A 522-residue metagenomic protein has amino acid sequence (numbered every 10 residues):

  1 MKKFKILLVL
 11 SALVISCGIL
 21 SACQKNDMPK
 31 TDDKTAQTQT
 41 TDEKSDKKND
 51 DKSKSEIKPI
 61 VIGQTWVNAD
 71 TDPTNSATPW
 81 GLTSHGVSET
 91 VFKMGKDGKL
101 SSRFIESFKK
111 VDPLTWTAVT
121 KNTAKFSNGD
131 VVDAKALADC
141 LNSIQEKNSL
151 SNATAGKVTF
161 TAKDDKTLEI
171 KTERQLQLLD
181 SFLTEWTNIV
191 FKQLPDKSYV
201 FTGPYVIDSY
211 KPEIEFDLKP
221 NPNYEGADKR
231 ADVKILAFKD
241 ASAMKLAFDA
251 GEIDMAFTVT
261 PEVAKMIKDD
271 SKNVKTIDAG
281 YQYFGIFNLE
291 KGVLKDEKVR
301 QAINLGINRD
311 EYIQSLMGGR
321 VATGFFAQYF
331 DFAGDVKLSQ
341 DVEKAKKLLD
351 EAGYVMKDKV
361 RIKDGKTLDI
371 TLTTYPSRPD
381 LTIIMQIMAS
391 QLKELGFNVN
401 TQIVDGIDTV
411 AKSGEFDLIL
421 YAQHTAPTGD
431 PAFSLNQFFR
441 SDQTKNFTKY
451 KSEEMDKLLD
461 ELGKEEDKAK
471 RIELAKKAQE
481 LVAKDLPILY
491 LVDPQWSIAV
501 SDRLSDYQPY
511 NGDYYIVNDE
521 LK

Functional and structural regions predicted by a protein language model:
G63-V111, V200, G512-Y514: N-terminal lobe/hinge region of extracytoplasmic solute-binding protein
T78, L176-D228, D232, S242-A243 (+2 more regions): Gly/Pro-rich hinge or "lid" segments in bacterial periplasmic/extracellular proteins
E106-N148: Aromatic- and charge-enriched surface segment that lines or borders ligand/interaction sites
K109, P113, L150-Q193: Surface-exposed binding/hinge segments that line and control ligand-binding clefts or catalytic entry sites
N221-M266, N398: Ligand-site clamp/hinge motif
G306-F332, D380-I387, V410-K522: Detector for C-terminal structural segments
V321-K357, P376-T382: Structural transition elements
V355-T425, W496: Ligand/substrate-recognition segments at binding pockets and active sites
